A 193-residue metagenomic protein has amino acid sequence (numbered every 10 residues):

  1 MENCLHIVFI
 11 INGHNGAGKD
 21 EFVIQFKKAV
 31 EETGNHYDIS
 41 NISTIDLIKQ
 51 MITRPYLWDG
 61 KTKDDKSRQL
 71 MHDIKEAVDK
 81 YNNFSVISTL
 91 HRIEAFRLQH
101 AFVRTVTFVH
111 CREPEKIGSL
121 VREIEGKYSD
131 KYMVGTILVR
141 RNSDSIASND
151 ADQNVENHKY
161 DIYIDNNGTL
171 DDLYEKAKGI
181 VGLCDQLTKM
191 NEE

Functional and structural regions predicted by a protein language model:
N3-F9: Pre-Walker A (Motif I) flank of P-loop NTPase domains
I11, F108: Hydrophobic anchor at the beta1->P-loop junction of P-loop NTPases
H14: P-loop (Walker A) phosphate-binding loop of NTP-binding proteins
K19: Conserved lysine of the Walker
F22: Hydrophobic positions on the alpha1 helix immediately C-terminal to the Walker A/P-loop
Q25: Active-site signature of alpha/beta-hydrolase-fold catalytic machinery across serine- and Asp/Cys-nucleophile hydrolases
H36-V106, R112-E115: ATP-dependent small-molecule kinase phosphotransfer cores that center on conserved nucleotide phosphate-binding segments
R122, D130-E193: Small-molecule kinase domains that catalyze NTP-dependent phosphoryl transfer to phosphate-bearing small molecules
